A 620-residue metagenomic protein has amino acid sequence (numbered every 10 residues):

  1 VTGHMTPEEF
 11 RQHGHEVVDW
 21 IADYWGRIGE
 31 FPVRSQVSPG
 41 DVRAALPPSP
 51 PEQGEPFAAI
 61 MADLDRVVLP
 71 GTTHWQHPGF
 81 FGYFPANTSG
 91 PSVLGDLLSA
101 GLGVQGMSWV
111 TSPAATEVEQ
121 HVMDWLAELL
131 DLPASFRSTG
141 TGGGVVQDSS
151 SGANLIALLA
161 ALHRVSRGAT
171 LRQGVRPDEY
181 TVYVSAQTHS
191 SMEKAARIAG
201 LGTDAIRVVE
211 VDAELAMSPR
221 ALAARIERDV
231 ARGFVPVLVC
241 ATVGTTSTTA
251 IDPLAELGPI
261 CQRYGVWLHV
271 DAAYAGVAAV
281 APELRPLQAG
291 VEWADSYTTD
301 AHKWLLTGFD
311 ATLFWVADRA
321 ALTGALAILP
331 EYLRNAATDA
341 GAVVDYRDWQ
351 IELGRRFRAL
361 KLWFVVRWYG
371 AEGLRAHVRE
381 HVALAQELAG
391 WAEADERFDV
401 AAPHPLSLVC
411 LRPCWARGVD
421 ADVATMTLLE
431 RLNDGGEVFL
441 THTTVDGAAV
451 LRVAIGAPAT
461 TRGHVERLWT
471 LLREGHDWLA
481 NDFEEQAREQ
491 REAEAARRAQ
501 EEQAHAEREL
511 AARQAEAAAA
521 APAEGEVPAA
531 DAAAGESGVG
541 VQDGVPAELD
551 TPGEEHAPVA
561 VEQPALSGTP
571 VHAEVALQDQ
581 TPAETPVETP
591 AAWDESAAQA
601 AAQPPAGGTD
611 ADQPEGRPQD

Functional and structural regions predicted by a protein language model:
V1-T141, E430, D434, V438 (+2 more regions): N-terminal entrance/gating region of PLP-dependent enzymes' catalytic architecture
R137, D399-H404, T441-T444: Short beta-strand
S149, A153-T323: Conserved PLP-enzyme active-site core in the AAT-like
Y264, A289-E396: Active-site C-terminal subdomain of aminotransferase-like
V366, C410-D420, E437-R467: Conserved PLP-binding active-site segment of the aspartate aminotransferase-like
D399-L432: Conserved PLP-binding catalytic core of the aspartate aminotransferase-like
V445-H505, L510-R513, G525, D543 (+1 more regions): PLP-dependent enzyme catalytic core of the Aspartate aminotransferase-like
D531, G540-D620: Long, low-complexity, intrinsically disordered segments
